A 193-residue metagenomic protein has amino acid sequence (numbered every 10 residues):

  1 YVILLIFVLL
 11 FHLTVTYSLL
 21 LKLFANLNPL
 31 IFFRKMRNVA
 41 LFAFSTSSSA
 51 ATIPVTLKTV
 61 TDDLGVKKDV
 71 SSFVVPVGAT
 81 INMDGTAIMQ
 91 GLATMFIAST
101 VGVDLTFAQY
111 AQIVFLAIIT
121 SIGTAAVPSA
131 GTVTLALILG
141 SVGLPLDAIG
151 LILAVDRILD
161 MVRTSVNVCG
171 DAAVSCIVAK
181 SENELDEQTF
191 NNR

Functional and structural regions predicted by a protein language model:
Y1-I6, M36-A40, V77-D84, I158 (+1 more regions): Loop-to-transmembrane-helix entry motif
Y1-Y17: Entry/N-cap segments of selected transmembrane alpha helices and their immediately preceding amphipathic helices
V2-I3, L23, N28-P29: Transmembrane helical segments that form the transport core of multi-pass membrane transport proteins
L10-T14, I81-I88, S165-V168: Hydrophobic alpha-helical transmembrane bundles that constitute the permease/transmembrane domains of multi-pass
P29, V66, S71, S165 (+1 more regions): Flexible, glycine/charged-enriched surface loops at secondary-structure junctions
N38-S121, S175, E187-R193: Helix-loop-helix junctions within the multi-pass membrane cores of secondary transporters/permeases
G91-R193: Transmembrane alpha-helical segments and their short flanking loops that form helix-hairpins/helix-helix interfaces
